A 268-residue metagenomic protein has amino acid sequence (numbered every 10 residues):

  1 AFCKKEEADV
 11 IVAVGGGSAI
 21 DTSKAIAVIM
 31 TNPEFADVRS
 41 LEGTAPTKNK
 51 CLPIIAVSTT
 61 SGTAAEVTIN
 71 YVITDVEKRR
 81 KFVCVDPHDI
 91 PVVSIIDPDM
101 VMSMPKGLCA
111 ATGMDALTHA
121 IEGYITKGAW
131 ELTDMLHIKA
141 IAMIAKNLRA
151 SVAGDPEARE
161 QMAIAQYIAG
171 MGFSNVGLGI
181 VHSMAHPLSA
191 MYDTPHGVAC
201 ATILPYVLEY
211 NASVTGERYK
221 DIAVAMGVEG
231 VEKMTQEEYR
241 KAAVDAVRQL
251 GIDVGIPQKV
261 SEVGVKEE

Functional and structural regions predicted by a protein language model:
K5-D99: Glycine/threonine-rich beta-strand-loop-alpha-helix active-site module that forms ligand/phosphate-binding
I20-V28, I54-I55, V67-Y71, A111 (+6 more regions): Residues on a specific face of well-ordered alpha-helices
G62, Y167-C200: Glycine-rich phosphate/pyrophosphate-binding beta-alpha loops
N70-V176: Carboxylate- and glycine-rich phosphate/diphosphate-binding segment that chelates Mg2+/Mn2+
L117-I121, M162-G170, M184, L204 (+3 more regions): Short alpha-helical scaffolding segments that buttress acidic/His motifs in well-ordered protein cores
M191-E267: Gly/Pro-rich interdomain helix-loop hinge
